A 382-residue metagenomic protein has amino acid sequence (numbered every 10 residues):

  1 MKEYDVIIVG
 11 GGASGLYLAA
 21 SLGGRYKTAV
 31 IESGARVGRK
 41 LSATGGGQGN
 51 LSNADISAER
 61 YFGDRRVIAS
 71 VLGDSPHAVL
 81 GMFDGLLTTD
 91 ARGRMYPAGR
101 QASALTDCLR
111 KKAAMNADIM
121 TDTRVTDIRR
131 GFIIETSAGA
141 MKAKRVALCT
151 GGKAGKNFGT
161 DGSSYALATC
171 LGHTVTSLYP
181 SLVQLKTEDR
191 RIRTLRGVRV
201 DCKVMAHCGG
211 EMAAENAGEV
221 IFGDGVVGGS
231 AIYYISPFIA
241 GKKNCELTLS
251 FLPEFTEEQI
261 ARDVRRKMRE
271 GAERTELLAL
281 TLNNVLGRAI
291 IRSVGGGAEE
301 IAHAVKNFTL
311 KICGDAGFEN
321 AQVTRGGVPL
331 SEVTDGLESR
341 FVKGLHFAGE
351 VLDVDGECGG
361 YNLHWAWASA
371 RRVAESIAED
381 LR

Functional and structural regions predicted by a protein language model:
M1-S14: Beta1/beta-strand and adjacent pyrophosphate-binding region of the FAD-binding site in flavoprotein oxidoreductases
K2-Y4, S137-R145, E215-A217: Core beta-strand elements of the Rossmann-like FAD/NAD(P) dinucleotide-binding domain in flavoenzyme oxidoreductases
I7, G23-G46: Glycine-rich FAD pyrophosphate-binding loop
I7-V9, I31, V125, M141-N157 (+4 more regions): Short hydrophobic core segments
A35-V37, S42-A43, L51, D55 (+2 more regions): An anion/pyrophosphate-binding glycine-rich loop and adjacent beta-alpha core in soluble alpha-beta enzymes
G45-A91: Glycine-rich active-site loop/strand segments that organize a redox cofactor
T121-I133: A conserved short coil-to-beta-strand element within the FAD-binding core of flavoproteins
V285-D355: A glycine-rich dinucleotide-binding beta-alpha-beta segment and adjacent secondary-structure elements that constitute
